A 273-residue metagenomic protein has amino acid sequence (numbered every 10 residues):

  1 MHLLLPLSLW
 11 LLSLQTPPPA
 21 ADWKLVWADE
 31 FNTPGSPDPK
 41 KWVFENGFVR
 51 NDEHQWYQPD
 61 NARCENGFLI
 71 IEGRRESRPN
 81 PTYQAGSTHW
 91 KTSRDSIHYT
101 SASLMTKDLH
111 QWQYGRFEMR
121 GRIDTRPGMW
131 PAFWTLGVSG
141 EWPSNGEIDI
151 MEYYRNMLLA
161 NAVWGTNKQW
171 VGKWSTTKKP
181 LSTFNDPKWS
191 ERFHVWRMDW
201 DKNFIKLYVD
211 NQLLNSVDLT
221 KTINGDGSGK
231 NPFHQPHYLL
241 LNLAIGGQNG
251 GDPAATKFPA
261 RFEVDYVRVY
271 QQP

Functional and structural regions predicted by a protein language model:
M1-H2: N-terminal hydrophobic targeting signals that begin at the initiator methionine
L5-A21: Bacterial Sec-dependent signal peptides at the C-terminal "C-region" and cleavage site
T16-P273: GH16 jelly-roll
